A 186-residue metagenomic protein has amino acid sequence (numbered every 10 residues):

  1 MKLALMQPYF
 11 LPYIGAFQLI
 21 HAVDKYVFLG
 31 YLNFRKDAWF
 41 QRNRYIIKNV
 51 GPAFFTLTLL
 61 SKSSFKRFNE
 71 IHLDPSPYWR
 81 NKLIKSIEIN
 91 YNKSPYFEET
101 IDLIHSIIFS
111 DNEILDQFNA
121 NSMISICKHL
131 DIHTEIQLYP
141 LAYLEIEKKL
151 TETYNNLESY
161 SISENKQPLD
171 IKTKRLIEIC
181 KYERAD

Functional and structural regions predicted by a protein language model:
M1-D186: Residues lining hydrophobic/aromatic ligand-binding pockets adjacent to catalytic sites
